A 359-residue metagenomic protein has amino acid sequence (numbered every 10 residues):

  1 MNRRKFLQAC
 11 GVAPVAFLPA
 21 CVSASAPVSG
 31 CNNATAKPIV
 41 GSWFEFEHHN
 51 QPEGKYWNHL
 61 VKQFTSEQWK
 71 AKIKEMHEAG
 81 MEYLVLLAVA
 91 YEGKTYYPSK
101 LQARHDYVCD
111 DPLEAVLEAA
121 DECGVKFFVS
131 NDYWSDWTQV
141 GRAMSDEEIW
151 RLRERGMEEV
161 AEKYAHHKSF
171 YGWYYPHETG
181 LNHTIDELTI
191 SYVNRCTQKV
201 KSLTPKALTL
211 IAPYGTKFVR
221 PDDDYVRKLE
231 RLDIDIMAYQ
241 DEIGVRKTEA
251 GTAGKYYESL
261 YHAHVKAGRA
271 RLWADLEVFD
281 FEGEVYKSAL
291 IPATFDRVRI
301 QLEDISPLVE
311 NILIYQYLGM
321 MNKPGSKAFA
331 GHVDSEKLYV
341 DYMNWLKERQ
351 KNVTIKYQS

Functional and structural regions predicted by a protein language model:
M1, A20-A36: C-terminal segment of N-terminal export signals and the immediately downstream linker at the start of the mature
K5-S25: N-terminal export signals
N32-M76: Boundary/entry segment of secreted carbohydrate-active catalytic domains
K72-I73, V85-Y133, T189-L203: Aromatic-lined substrate-binding rim segments of carbohydrate-active enzymes
F128-T138, T197-D222, A270-E277: Aromatic-lined carbohydrate-recognition surfaces of secreted/lumenal glycan-active proteins
M157-D186: Active-site groove signature of glycoside hydrolases
Y171, H177, D222-G251: Aromatic- and acid-rich polysaccharide-binding/catalytic face of secreted or lumenal carbohydrate-active enzymes
R271-T354: Substrate-binding cleft of secreted/luminal carbohydrate-active enzymes
